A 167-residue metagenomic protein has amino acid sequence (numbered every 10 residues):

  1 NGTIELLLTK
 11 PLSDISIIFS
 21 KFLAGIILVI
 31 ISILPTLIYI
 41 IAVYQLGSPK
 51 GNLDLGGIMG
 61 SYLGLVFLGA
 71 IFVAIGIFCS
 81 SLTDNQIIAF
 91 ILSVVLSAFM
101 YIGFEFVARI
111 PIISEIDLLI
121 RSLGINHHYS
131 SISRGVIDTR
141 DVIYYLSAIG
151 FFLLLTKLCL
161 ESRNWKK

Functional and structural regions predicted by a protein language model:
N1-K10, F22: Transmembrane helix boundary and interhelical loop/hinge segments in multi-pass membrane proteins
L6, C79-S80, S133: Residue-level marker of motif borders
T9, F19-S20, L92-S93: Hydrophobic core positions of alpha-helical segments in small-molecule transporters and transporter systems
S13-D14: Short coil/turn motifs that cap or connect alpha-helices
F19-I87, I137: Secretory targeting signals
A89-C159: Terminal transmembrane helical anchor/hairpin motif
S162-K167: Short cytosolic juxtamembrane segments of multi-pass membrane proteins
